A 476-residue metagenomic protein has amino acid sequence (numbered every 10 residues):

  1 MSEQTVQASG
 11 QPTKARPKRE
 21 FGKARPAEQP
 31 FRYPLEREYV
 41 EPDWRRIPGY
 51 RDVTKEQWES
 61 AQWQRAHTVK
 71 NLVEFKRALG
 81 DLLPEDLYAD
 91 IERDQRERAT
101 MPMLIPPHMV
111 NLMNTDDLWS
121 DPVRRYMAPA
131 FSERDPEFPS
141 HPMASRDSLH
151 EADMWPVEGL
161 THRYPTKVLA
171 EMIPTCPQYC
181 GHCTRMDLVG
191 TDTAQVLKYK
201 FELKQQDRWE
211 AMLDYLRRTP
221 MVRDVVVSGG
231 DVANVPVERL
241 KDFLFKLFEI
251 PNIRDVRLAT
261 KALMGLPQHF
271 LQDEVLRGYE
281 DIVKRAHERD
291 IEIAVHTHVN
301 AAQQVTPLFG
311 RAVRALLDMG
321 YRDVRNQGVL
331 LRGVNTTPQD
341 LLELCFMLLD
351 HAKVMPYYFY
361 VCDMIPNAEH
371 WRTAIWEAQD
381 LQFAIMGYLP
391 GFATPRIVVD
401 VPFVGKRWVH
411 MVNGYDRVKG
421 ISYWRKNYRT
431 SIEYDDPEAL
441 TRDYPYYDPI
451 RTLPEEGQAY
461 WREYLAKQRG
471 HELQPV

Functional and structural regions predicted by a protein language model:
S2-E20, P26, A378-V476: C-terminal accessory extensions appended to soluble enzyme cores
S2-H162: Flexible, acidic/Gly-rich N-terminal and inter-domain linker regions that tether and position cofactor-handling modules
P102-I105, D153-M186: N-terminal pre-triad scaffold of radical SAM enzymes
W119-S120, Y126, L203-D214: Active-site glycine-rich loop that binds ribose-phosphate moieties when present
C180-H182, T191, P267, E433-Y434: Short helix/loop capping segments that flank catalytic or ligand/cofactor-binding pockets
R185-Q195: Iron-sulfur (Fe-S) cluster-binding segments and ferredoxin-like electron-carrier domains, especially [2Fe-2S]
V196-K204: Short cysteine/histidine-rich metal-coordination sites, predominantly Zn2+-binding motifs
Q206-P220, D224, G230-L389: Conserved AdoMet/S-adenosylmethionine-binding subsite of the radical SAM
